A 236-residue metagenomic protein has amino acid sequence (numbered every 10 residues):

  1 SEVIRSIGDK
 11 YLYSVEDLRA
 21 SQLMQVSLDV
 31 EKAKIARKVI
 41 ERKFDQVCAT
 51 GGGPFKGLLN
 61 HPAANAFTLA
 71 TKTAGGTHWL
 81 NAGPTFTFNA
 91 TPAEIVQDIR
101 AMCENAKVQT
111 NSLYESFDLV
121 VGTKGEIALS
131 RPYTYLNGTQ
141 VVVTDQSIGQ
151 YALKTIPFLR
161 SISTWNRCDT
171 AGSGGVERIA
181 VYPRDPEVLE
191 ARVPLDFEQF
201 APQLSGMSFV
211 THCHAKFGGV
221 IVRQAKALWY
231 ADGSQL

Functional and structural regions predicted by a protein language model:
S1-I7: Assembly/oligomerization interface modules of large self-assembling protein complexes
Y11-Y13, V121, C213: Hydrophobic side chains in beta-strands
L12-D98: Alpha-helical scaffold segments that mediate packing/assembly in large oligomeric complexes
S14, G122-K124, Q224: Helix N-cap / beta->alpha transition motif
I40, F44-V47, I99-T110, A152: Hydrophobic, Leu/Ile/Phe/Ala-enriched alpha-helical segments that form helix-helix packing faces
L59-D145: Extended, solvent-exposed, turn-rich assembly/linker loops in the middle of proteins
S130-L236: Sequence/fold signature of self-assembling virion shell proteins
